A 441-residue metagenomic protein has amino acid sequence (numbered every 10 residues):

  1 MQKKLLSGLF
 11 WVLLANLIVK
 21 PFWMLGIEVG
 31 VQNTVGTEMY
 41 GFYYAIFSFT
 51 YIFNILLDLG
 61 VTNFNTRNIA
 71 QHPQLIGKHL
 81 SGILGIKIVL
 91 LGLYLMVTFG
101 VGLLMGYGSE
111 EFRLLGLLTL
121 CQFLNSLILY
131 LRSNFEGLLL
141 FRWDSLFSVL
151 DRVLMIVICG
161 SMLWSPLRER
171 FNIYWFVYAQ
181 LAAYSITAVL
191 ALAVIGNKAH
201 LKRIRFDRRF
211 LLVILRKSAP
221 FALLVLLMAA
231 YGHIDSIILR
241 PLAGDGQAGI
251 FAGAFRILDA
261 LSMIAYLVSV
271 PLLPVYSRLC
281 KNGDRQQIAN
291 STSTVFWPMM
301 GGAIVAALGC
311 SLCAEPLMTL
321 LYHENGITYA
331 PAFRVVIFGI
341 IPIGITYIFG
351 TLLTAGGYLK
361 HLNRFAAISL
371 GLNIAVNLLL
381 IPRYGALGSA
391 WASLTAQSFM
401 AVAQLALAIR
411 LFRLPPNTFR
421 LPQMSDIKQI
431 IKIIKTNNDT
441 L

Functional and structural regions predicted by a protein language model:
M1-L5, E169-V177, V189-G232, V275 (+2 more regions): Interhelical loop/hinge segments that connect adjacent transmembrane helices in multipass membrane
K4-T62, L95, F99, C121 (+4 more regions): Signature of the first transmembrane helix
S7-K20, I46, I55-G102, R285-A307: Membrane-water interface segments that mark the loop-to-transmembrane alpha-helix transition
M24, E28, L57-Q74, G137 (+4 more regions): Helix-loop junctions and terminal segments of transmembrane helices in multi-pass membrane transport/translocation
T37, G102-L118, D245, R285 (+2 more regions): Interfacial segments at transmembrane-helix termini and the short loops linking adjacent helices
F47-I55, L224, M228, G232 (+3 more regions): Transmembrane helix-bundle signature of multi-pass secondary active exporters and lipid flippases
N68, L124-F147, I337-I368: Membrane-interface junctions at transmembrane-helix termini in multi-pass inner-membrane proteins
F112, G116-T119, S145-N197, I368-L372 (+1 more regions): Hydrophobic alpha-helical transmembrane segments
